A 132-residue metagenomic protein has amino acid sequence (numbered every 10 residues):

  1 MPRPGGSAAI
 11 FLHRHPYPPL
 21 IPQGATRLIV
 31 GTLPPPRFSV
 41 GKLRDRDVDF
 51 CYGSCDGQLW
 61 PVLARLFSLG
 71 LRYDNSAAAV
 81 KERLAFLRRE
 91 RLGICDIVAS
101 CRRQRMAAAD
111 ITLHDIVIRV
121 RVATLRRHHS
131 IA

Functional and structural regions predicted by a protein language model:
M1-L69, E82: Active-site and ligand/interface coordination hotspots across diverse enzymes and nucleic-acid-associated assemblies
P2-P22, I97-A132: Glycine/proline-rich loop-helix segments at beta-alpha junctions forming the active-site rim of enzyme cores
K42-I118: Short, surface-exposed acidic-centric catalytic microdomains
